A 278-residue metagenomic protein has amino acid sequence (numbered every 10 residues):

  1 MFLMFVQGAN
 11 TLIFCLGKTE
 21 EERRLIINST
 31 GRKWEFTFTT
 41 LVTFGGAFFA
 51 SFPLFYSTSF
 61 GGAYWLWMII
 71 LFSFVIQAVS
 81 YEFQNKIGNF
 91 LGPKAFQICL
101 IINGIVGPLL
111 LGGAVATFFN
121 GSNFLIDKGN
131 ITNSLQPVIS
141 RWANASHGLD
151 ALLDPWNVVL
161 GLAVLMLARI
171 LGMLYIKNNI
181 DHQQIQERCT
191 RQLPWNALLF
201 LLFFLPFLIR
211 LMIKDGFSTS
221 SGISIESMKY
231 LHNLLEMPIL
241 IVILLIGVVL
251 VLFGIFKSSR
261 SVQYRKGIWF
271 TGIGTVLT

Functional and structural regions predicted by a protein language model:
M1-F36, V42-G45: N-terminal signal-anchor module of multipass membrane proteins
A9-R23, S51-S57, A78-C99, I176-C189 (+1 more regions): Membrane-interfacial helix termini and the short, flexible loops that connect transmembrane helices in multi-pass
K33-G107, F118-L125, F217-P238: Membrane-interface helix-loop-helix modules in multi-pass inner-membrane proteins
P93-L111, E187-L199, R260-T275: Alpha-helical transmembrane segments and their helix-start/interface "positive-inside/aromatic belt" motifs in integral
I105-N179: Long hydrophobic alpha-helical segments that form multi-pass transmembrane helix bundles in integral membrane proteins
S146-L162, I185-F200, Y230-I239: Membrane-water interface at loop-to-transmembrane-helix junctions
F200-F207, I213-T278: Internal helical hairpin/lid segments
